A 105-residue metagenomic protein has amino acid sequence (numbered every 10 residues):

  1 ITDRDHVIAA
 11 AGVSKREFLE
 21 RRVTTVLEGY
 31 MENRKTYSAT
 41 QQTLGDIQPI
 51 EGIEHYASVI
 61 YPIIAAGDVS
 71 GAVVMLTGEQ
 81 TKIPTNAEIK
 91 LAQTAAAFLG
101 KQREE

Functional and structural regions predicted by a protein language model:
I1-G52: Structured interaction and signal-relay segments at domain junctions
V7, G67, E79-T81: Residues that cap or initiate secondary-structure elements
L19-G29, T36-T40, A72-E105: Juxtadomain coupling helices with adjacent low-complexity linkers
D46-I47, G52-I64: A short beta-strand signature within small-molecule sensing/ligand-binding domains used in signal transduction
I63-V73: Short hydrophobic/glycine-rich mini-motifs in sensory/regulatory modules that couple input to downstream signaling
